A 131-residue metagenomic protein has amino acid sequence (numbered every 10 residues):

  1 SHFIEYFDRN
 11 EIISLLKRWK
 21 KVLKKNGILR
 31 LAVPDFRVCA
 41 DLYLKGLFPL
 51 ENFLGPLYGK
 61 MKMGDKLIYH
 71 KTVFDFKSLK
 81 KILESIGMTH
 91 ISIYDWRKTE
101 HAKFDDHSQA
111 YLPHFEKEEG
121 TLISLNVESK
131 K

Functional and structural regions predicted by a protein language model:
H2-Y6: Short catalytic micro-motifs in class I SAM-dependent methyltransferases
D8-K130: S-adenosyl-L-methionine-dependent methyltransferase catalytic module, highlighting the catalytic core
